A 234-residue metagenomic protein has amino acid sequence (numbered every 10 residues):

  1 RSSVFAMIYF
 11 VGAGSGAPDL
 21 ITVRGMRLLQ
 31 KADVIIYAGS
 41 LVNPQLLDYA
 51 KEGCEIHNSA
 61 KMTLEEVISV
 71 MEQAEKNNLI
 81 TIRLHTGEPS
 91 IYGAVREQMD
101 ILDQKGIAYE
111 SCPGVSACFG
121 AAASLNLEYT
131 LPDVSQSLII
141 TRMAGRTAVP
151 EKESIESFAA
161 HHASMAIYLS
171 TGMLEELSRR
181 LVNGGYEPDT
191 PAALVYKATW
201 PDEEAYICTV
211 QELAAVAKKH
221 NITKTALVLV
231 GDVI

Functional and structural regions predicted by a protein language model:
V4-C112, G120, A214, A226: Class I S-adenosyl-L-methionine
I8, E66, K76-T81, S137 (+2 more regions): A contiguous loop/helix-start segment that scaffolds small-molecule binding in enzyme catalytic cores
A17, E88-H161, P201-C208: Class I SAM-dependent methyltransferase SAM-binding "motif I" and its flanking Rossmann-like core
G39, A60, P113, R142-A144 (+1 more regions): Residues at the C-termini of beta-strands that transition into short coil/loop
V42, A117, M173: Short phosphate-engaging motifs
Y49, S124-L125, R180: Residue-level signal for well-ordered alpha-helical positions
